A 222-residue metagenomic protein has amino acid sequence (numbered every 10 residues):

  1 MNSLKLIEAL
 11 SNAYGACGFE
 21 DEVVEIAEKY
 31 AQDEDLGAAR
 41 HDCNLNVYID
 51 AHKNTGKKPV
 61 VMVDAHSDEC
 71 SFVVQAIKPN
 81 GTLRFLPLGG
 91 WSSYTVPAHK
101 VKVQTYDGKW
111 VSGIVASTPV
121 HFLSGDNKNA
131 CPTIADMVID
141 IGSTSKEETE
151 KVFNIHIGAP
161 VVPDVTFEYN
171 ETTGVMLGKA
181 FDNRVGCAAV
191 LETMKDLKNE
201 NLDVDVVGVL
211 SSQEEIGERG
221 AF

Functional and structural regions predicted by a protein language model:
M1-F222: N-terminal hydrophobic/helix-forming segments and targeting peptides
